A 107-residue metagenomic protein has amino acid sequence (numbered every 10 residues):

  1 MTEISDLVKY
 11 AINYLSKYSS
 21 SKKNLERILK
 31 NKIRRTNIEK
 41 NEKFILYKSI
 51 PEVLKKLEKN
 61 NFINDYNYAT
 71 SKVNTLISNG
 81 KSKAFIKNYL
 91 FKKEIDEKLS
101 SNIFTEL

Functional and structural regions predicted by a protein language model:
M1-L107: An alpha-helical, amphipathic repeat domain used for nucleic-acid recognition, typified by the mTERF helical solenoid
